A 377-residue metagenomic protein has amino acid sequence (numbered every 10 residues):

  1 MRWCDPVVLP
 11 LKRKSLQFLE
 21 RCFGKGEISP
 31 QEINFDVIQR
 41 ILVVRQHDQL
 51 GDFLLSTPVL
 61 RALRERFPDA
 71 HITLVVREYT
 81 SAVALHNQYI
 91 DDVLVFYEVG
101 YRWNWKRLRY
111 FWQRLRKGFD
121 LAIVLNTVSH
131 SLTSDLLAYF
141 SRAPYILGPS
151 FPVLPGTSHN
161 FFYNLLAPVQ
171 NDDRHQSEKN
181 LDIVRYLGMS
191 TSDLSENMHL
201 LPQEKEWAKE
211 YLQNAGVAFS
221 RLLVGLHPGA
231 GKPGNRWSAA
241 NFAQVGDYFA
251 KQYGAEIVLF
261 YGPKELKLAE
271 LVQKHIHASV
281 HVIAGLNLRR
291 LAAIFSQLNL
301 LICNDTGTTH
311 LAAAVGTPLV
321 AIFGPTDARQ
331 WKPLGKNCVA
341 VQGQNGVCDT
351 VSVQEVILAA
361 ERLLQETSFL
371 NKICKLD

Functional and structural regions predicted by a protein language model:
M1-D377: Catalytic machinery of carbohydrate-active enzymes, primarily nucleotide-sugar-dependent glycosyltransferases
